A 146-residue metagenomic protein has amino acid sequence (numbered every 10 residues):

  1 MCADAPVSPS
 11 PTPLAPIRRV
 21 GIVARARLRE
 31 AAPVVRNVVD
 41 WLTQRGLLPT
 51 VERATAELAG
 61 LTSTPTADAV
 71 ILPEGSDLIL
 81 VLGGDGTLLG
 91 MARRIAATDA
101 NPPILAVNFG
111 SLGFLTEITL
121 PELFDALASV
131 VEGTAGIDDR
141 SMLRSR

Functional and structural regions predicted by a protein language model:
C2-G83, T87-A100: N-terminal glycine-/serine-/threonine-rich phosphate-binding loop
S10, T62, I104-N108, G133-A135: Homeobox/homeodomain signature
I95-P102, L120-A126: A glycine- and small-aliphatic-rich helix-loop capping segment at beta-alpha/alpha-beta transitions that lines
D99-E117: Short, acidic/small-residue loops that bind anionic groups at enzyme active sites
S111-R146: Catalytic core of DAGKc-family lipid kinases
